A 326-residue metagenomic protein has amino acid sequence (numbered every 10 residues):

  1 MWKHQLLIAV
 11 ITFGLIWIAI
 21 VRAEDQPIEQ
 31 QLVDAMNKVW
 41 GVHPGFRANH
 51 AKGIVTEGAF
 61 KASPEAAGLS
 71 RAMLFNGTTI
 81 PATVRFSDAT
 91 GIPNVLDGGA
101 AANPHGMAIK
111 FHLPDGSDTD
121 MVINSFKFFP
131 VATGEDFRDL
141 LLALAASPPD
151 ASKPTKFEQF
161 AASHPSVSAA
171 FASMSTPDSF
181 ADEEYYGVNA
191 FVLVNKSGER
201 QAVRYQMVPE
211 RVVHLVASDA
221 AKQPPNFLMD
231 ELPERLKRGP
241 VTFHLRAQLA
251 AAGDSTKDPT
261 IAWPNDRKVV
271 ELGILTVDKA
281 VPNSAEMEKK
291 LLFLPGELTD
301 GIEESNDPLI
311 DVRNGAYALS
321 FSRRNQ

Functional and structural regions predicted by a protein language model:
M1-L7: Bacterial N-terminal signal peptides that target proteins for export
A9-W17: Bacterial N-terminal signal peptides
V21-Q326: Active-site-adjacent core segments of small-molecule enzymes
